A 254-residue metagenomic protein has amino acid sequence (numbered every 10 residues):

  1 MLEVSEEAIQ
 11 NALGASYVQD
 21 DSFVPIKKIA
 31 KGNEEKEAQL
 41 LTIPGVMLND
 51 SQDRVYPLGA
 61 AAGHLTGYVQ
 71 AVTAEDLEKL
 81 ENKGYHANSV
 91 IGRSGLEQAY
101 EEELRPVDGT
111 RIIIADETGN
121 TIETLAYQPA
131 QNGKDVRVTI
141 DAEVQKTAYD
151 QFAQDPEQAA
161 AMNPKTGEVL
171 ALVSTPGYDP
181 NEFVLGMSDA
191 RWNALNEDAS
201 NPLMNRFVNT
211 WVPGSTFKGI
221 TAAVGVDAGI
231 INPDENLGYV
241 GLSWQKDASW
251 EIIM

Functional and structural regions predicted by a protein language model:
M1-Q158, V173, Y178-N205, T210: Extracytoplasmic/periplasmic proteins that interact with beta-lactams or build/remodel peptidoglycan
A38, L65, A148, G167 (+1 more regions): Residue-level preference for non-acidic, small/hydrophobic
N120, G167-E168: Residue-level signal for well-ordered, solvent-exposed loop/turn and beta-edge residues enriched in charged/polar side
A159-P164: Short hydrophobic alpha-helical segments used for membrane anchoring or interfacial signaling
K165-T166, S243: Short, internal active-site loops enriched in acidic
E168, T210-P213: A glycine-rich, coil/turn loop motif that links secondary-structure elements
V173-T175, F183-G186, V212-M254: Short, glycine/proline-biased beta-turn/loop segments that scaffold the active-site neighborhood
